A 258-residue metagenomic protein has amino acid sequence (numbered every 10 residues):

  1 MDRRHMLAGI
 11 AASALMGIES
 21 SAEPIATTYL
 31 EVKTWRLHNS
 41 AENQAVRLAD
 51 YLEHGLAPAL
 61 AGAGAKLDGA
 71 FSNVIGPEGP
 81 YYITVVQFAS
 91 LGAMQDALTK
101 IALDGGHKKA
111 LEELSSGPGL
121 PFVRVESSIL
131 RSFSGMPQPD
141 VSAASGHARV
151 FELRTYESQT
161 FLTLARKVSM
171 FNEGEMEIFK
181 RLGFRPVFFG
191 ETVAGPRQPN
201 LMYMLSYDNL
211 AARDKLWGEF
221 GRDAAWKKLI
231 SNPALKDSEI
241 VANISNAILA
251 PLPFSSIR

Functional and structural regions predicted by a protein language model:
M1-S13: N-terminal secretory signal peptides and thylakoid transit peptides that target proteins across membranes
I18-W35, S40-A41: C-terminal segment of N-terminal export signals and the immediately downstream linker at the start of the mature
S21-A26, N43, G62, A143-G146 (+1 more regions): Short, low-complexity N-terminal intrinsically disordered segments enriched in polar/charged residues
L30-R36, I83, F151-Y156: Active-site-flanking beta-strand signature of metal-NTP-handling nucleotidyl enzymes and homologous cyclase-like
R36-L48, G55-G62, L67-A144, T160-L162 (+2 more regions): Hydrophobic, ordered structural segments
A41, S132-L210: Surface-exposed interaction/gating patches
L52-E53, N172: Short alpha-helical elements within RNA-binding folds
A250-I257: Short, low-complexity, Pro/Ser/Thr/Gly-rich segments in the mature regions of secreted, periplasmic
